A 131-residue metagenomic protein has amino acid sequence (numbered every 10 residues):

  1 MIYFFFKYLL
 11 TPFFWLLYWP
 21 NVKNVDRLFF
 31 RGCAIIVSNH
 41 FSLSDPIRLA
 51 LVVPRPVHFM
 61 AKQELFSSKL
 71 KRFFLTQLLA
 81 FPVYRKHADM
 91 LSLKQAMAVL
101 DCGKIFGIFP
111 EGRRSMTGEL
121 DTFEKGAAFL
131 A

Functional and structural regions predicted by a protein language model:
M1-F6: Helix-enriched interaction subdomains in cytosolic or periplasmic regions, typified by TIR/SEFIR signaling/NADase cores
K7, W15-A131: Soluble catalytic domains of membrane acyltransferases
L10: Short, basic/aromatic beta-hairpin or loop at an interaction surface
